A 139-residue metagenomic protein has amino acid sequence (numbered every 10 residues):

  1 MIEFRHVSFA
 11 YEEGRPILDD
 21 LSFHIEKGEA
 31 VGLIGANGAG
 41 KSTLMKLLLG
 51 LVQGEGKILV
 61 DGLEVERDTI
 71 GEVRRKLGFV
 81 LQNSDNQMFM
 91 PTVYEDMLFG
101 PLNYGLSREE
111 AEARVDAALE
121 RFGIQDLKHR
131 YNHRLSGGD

Functional and structural regions predicted by a protein language model:
M1-D20, H24-K27, R67-T69, R108: A short, flexible loop at the N-terminus of ABC-type nucleotide-binding domains that lies
E12, V31, Q53, D68 (+2 more regions): ABC-type ATPase nucleotide-binding domains, specifically the catalytic core motifs of the NBD
I34-A36: The feature captures the beta-strand-to-loop junction immediately N-terminal to the Walker
L49: Helix-to-loop junction immediately C-terminal to a conserved catalytic motif
G54-E66, V73: Conserved ABC transporter NBD signature motif
D85, P91-L102, E112, D116: Short helical segment in ABC ATPase nucleotide-binding domains corresponding to the A-loop/adjacent helical element
E109-K128: Conserved ABC ATPase "signature" region
R130-D139: Conserved ABC ATPase signature
